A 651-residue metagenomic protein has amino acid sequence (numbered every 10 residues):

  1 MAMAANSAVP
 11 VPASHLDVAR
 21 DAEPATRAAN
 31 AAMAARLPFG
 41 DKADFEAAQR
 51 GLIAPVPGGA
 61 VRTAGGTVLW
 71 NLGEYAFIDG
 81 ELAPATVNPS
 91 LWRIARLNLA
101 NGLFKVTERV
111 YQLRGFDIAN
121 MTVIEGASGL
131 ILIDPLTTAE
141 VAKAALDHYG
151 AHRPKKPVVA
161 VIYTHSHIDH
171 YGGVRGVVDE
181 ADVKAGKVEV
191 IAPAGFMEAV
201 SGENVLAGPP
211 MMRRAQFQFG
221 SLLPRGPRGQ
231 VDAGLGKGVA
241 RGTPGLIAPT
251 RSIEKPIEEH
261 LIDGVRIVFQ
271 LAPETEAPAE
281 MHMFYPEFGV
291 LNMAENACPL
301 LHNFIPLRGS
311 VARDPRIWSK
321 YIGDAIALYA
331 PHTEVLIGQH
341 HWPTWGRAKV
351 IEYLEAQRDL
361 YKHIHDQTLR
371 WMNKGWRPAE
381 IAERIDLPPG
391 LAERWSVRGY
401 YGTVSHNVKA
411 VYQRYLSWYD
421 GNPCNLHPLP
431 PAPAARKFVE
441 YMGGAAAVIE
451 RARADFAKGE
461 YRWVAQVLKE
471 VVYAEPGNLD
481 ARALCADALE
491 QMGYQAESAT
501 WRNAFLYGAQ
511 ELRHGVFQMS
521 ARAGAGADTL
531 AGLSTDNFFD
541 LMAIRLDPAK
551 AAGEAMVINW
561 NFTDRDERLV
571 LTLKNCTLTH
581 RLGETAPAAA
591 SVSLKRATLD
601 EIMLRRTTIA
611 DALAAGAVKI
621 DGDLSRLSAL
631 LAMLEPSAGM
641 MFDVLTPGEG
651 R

Functional and structural regions predicted by a protein language model:
A4, A454, E460-Q466, Y473 (+2 more regions): Feature captures hydrophobic
V11-A29, V290, L300, S319-E380 (+3 more regions): Divalent-metal (often Zn2+) His-rich catalytic cores of metallo-beta-lactamase-fold enzymes
A95-K156, M281-Y285, G289-E295: Conserved beta-strand hairpin/beta-sheet module of binuclear metal-dependent hydrolase folds, prominently
K105, K155, I191, M197-P273 (+2 more regions): Metallo-beta-lactamase
S128-G129, A139-E189, V472: Active-site metal-binding motif and surrounding structural segment of the metallo-beta-lactamase
G129-I131, T137-A139, R241, G245-A248 (+2 more regions): Metallo-beta-lactamase
A435-V467: Alpha-helical segment of the N-proximal tetratricopeptide repeat
